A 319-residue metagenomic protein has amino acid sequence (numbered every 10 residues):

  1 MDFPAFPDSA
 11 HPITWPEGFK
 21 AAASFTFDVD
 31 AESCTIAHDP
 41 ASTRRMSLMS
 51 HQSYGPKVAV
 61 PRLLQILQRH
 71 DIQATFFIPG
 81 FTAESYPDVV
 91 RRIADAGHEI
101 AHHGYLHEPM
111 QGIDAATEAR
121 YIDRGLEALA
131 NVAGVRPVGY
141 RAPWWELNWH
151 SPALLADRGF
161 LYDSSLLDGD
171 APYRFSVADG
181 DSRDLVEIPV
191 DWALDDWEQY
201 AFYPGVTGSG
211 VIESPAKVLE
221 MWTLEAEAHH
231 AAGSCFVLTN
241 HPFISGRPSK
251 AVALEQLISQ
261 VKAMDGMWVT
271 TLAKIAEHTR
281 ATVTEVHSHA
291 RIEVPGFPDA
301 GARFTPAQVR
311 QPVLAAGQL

Functional and structural regions predicted by a protein language model:
M1-G139, W144-A193, A216-L238, G246-L319: Catalytic alpha-helical scaffold of carbohydrate-active enzymes acting on polysaccharides/glycoconjugates
P137, Y203-S214, P242-F243: Surface-exposed cleft-lining segments at the edges of enzyme active sites
E187-S209: Glycine-rich, positively charged active-site loop/lid region within alpha/beta enzyme cores that binds and organizes
